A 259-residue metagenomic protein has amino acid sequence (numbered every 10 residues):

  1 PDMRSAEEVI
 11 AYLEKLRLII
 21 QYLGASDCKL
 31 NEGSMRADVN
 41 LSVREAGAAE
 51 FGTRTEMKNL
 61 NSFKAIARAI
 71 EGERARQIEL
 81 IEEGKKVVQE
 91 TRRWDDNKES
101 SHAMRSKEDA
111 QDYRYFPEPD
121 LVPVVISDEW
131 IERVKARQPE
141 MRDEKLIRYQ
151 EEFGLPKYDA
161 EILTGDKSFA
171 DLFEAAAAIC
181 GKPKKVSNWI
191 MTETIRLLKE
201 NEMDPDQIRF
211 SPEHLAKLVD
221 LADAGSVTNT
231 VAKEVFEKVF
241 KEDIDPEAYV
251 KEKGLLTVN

Functional and structural regions predicted by a protein language model:
P1-N259: Charged, compositionally biased, marginally structured helical/coil segments
